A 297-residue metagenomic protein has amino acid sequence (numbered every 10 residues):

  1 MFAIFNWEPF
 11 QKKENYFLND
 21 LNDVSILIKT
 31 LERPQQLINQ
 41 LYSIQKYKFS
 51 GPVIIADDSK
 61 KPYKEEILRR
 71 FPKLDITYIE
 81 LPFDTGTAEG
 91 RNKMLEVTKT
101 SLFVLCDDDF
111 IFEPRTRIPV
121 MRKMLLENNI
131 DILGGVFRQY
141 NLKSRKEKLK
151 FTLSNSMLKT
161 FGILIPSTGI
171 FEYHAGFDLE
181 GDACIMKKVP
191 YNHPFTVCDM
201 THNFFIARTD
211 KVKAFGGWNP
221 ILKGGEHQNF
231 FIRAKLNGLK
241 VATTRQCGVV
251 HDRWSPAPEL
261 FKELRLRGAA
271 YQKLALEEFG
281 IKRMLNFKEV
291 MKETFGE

Functional and structural regions predicted by a protein language model:
M1-S43: N-proximal low-complexity "stem/linker" segments adjacent to membrane-targeting elements
L41-E80: Acidic donor-binding segment of Leloir-type glycosyltransferases
L81-T98: Glycine-rich, basic loop-to-helix element that forms the pyrophosphate-binding segment of sugar-nucleotide handling
F103: Short aromatic/hydrophobic "clamp" motif used to bind/position activated sugar donors
T116-F171: Conserved donor NDP-sugar-binding/catalytic core segment of glycosyltransferases
P166-A207: A recurrent flexible, glycine/aromatic-enriched loop bordering the glycosyltransferase active site that acts as
H202, G224-F230: Acidic donor-binding loop at a coil-to-helix junction in glycosyltransferase catalytic cores that engages
L239, T244-K262: Active-site donor/metal-binding and catalytic loop motifs of nucleotide-sugar-dependent glycosylation enzymes
